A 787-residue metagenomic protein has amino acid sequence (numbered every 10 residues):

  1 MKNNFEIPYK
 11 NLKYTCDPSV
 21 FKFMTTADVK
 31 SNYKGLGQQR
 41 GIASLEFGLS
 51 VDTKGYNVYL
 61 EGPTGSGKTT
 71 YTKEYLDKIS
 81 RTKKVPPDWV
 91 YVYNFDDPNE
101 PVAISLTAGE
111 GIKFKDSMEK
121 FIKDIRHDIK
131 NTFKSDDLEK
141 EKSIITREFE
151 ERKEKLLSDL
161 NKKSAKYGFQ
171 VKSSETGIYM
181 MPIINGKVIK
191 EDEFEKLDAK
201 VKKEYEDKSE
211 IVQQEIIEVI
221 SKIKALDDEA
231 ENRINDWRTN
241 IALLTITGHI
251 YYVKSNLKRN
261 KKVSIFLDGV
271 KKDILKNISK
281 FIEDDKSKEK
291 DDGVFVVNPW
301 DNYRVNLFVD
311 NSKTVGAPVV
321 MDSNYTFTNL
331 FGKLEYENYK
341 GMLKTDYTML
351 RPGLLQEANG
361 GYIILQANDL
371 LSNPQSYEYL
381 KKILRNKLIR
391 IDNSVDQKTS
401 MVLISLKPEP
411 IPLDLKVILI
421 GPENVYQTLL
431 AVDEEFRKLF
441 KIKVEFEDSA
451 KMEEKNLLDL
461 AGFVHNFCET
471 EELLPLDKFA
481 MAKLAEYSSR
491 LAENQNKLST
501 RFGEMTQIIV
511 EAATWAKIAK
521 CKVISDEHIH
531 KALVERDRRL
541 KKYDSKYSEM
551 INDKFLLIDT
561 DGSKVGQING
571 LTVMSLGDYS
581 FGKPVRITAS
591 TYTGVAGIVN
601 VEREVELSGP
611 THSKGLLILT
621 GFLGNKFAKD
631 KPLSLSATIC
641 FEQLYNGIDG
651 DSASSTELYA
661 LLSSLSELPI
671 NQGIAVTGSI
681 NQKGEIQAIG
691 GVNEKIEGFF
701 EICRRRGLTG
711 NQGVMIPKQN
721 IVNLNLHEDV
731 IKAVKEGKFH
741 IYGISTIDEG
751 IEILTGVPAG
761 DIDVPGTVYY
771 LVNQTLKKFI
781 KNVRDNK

Functional and structural regions predicted by a protein language model:
M1-L430, E435-E453, L457, A461-K478 (+4 more regions): Conserved ASCE/P-loop NTPase catalytic core
D346-L355, G361, A367-P374, E378-L380 (+3 more regions): Peripheral, non-AAA+ core regions of ATP-driven protein-machinery
